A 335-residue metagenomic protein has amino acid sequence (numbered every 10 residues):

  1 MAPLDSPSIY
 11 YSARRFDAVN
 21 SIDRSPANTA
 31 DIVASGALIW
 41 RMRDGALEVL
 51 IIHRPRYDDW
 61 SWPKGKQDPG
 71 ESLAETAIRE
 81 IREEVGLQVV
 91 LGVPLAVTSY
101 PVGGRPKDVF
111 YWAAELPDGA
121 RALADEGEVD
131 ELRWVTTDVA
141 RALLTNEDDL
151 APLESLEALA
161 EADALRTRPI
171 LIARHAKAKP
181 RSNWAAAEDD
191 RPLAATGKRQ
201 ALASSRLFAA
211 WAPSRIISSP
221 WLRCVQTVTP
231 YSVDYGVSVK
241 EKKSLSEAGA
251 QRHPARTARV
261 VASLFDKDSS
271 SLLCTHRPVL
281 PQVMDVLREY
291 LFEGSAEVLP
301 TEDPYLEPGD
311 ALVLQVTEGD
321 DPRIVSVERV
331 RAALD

Functional and structural regions predicted by a protein language model:
A2-I9, D58-D59, R121-P180: Nudix hydrolase/Nudix homology domain
I9-V49, P169-L171: Conserved N-terminal beta-strand and adjoining loop/helix that marks the start of the Nudix/MutT-like hydrolase domain
I32-G36, K107-Y111, E307-A311: Short hydrophobic/aromatic beta-strand or adjacent loop that forms the aromatic wall/cage of a ligand/substrate-binding
I39, H53, Y111-E115, W134 (+1 more regions): Short, well-ordered beta-strand micro-motif
G45-Q88, P180, W184-R191, R199: Conserved Nudix-box catalytic region and its N-terminal flanking loop in Nudix hydrolases and closely related
G65, T76, L165-R252, P281 (+2 more regions): Active-site-proximal alpha-helix that buttresses catalytic centers in soluble enzyme cores
Q67-V93, T98-D149: Unchanged
A162, R259-D320: Active-site-adjacent alpha-helix immediately C-terminal to a catalytic or transition-state-stabilizing loop
